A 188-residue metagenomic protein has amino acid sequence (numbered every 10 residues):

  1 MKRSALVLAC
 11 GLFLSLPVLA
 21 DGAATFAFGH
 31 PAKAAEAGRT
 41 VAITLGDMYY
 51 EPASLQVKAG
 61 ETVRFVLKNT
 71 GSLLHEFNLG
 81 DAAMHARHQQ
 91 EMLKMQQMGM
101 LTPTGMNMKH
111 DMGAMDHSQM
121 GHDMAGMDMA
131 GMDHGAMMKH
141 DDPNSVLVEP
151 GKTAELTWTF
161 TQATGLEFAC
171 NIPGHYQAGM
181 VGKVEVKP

Functional and structural regions predicted by a protein language model:
M1-V7: Positively charged n-region of N-terminal signal peptides that target proteins for export
V7-P17: Bacterial N-terminal signal peptides
D21-H30, S72, T104-H110, H117-S118 (+1 more regions): Extracellular/periplasmic metallocenter environments
P31-V63: N-terminal edge beta-strand
L67-G71: Asparagine-centered strand-capping/turn motif at beta-strand->loop junctions
E76-G80: Beta-strand signatures of extracellular beta-sandwich domains
D81-R87, V186-P188: Short edge-strand/loop segments of extracellular domains
A86, L93-P103: Compact, glycine-rich, soluble single-domain proteins
